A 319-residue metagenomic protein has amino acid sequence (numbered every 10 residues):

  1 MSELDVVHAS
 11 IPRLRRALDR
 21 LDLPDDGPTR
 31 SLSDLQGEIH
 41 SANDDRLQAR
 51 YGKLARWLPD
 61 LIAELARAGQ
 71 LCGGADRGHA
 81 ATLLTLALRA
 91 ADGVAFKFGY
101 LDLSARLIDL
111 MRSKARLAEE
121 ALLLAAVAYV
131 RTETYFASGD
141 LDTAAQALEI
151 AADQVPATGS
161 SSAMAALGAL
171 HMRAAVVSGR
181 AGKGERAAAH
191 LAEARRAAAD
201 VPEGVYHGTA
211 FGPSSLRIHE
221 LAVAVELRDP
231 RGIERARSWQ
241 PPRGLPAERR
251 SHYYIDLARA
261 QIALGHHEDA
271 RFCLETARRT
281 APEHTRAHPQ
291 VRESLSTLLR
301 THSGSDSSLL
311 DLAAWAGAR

Functional and structural regions predicted by a protein language model:
M1-Q36: Compositionally biased, long intrinsically disordered regions
D25-R319: Conserved binding/catalytic microenvironments
